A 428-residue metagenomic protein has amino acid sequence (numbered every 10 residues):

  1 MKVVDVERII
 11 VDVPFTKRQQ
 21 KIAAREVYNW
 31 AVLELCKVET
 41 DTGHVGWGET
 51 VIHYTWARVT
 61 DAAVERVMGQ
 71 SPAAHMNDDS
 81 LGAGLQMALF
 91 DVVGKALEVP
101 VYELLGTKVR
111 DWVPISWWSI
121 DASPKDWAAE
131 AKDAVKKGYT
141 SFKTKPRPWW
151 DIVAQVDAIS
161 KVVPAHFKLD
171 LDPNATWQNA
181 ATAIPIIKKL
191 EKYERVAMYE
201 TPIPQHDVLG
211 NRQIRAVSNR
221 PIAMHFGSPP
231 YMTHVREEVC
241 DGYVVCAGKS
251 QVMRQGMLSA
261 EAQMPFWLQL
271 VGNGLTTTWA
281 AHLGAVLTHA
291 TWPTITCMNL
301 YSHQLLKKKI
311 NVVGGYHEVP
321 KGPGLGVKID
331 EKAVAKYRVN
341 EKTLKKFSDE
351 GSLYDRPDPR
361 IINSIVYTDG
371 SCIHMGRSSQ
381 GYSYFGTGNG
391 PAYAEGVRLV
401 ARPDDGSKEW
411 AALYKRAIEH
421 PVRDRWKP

Functional and structural regions predicted by a protein language model:
M1-W47, V51, N299-L305, Y384-G386: Structured beta-strand/loop patches that form or line metal/cofactor-binding pockets in enzymes
V3, G43, L85, E98 (+4 more regions): Conserved, mostly hydrophobic/aromatic
D5-V6, A24, K37-L97, Y301: Metal- or metallocofactor-binding catalytic centers and their adjacent structured scaffolds across diverse enzyme
R58, A63-V67, R195, H206-I329 (+4 more regions): Shared catalytic-loop signature of beta/alpha-barrel
M76, S141-K145, D170-D172, A197-T201 (+3 more regions): Short catalytic-loop micro-motif centered on adjacent basic/acidic residues
S80-A96, P100, A281-A285, G406 (+2 more regions): Stable alpha-helical structural segments in soluble proteins, enriched in small hydrophobic residues
G106-S218: Metal-dependent enolase-superfamily TIM-barrel catalytic cores that perform enediolate-based chemistry
K307-P428: C-terminal extensions of enzymes
